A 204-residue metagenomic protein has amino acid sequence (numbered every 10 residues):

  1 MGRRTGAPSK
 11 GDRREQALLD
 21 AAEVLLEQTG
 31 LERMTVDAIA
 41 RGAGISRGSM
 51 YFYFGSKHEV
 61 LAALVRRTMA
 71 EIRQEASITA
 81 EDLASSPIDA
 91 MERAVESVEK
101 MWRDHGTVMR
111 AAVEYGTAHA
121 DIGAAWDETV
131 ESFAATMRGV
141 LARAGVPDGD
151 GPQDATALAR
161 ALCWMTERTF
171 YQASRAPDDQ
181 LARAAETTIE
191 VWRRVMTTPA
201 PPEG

Functional and structural regions predicted by a protein language model:
M1-R13, D148-D150, A200-G204: N-terminal intrinsically disordered/low-complexity leader segments
G2-G6, V24, R33-T35, K57 (+1 more regions): Short glycine/proline-centered loop/turn elements that form peptide/ligand docking sites
G11, L61, V65, M69 (+5 more regions): Amphipathic, non-transmembrane alpha-helical scaffold segments
R13, A17, L25-E59, A63: Helix-turn-helix
L18-L26, T68, I72, V98 (+1 more regions): Short hydrophobic clusters on alpha-helical segments that form packing/core surfaces in small helical domains
A63, S77-D104, A155-L162, A185: Hydrophobic alpha-helical connector segments
D82-A84, D104, G116-A120, V130-M165 (+2 more regions): Hydrophobic alpha-helical bundle segments that form small-molecule/ligand-binding pockets
V98, A112-V113, L162, T166 (+1 more regions): Short alpha-helical scaffolding segments that buttress acidic/His motifs in well-ordered protein cores
